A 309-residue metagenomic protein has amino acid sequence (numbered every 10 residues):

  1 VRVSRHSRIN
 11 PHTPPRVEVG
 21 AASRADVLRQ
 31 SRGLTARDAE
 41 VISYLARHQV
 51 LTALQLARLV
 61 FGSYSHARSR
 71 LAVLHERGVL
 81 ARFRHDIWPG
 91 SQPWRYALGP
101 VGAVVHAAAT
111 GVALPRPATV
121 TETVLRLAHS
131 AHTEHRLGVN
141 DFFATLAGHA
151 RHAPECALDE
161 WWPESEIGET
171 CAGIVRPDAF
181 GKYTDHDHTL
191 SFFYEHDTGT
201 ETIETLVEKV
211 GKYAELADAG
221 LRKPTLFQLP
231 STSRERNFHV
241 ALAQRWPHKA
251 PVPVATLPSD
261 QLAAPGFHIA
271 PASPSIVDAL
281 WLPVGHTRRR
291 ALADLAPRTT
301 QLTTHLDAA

Functional and structural regions predicted by a protein language model:
V1-R126, A308-A309: Nuclease-adjacent, charged terminal/linker segments that flank catalytic cores
R2-A25, Q30-G33, A39-I42, T200 (+2 more regions): Non-catalytic C-terminal interaction segments of nucleic acid-processing enzymes
Q49, D187-T189, D218: Short, flexible turn/loop "capping" segments at secondary-structure junctions
F83-H85, A128-L137, A144-A147, R151-F192 (+1 more regions): Active-site metal-binding core of divalent-cation-utilizing nuclease and nuclease-like domains
T145-G148, K182, K212-L216, A241-Q244: A generic secondary-structure signal
